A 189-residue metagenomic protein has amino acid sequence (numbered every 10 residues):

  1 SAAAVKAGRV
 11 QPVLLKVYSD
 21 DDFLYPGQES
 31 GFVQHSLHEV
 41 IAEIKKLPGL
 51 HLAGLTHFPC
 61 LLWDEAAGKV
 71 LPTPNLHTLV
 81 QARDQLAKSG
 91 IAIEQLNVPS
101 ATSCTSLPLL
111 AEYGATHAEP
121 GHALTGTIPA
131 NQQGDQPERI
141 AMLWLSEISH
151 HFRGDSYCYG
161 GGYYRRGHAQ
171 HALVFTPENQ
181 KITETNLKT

Functional and structural regions predicted by a protein language model:
S1: Catalytic beta/alpha-barrel core
R9-L15, F23-L24: Conserved AdoMet/S-adenosylmethionine-binding subsite of the radical SAM
L14-Y18, Y159: Short beta-strand segments
S19-G134: Active-site loop/helix belt of alpha/beta enzymes
T102-Q180: Active-site loop ensemble at the mouth of alpha/beta enzyme cores that anchors a bound cofactor
E184-T189: A conserved acidic, glycine/proline-rich C-terminal tail/linker
